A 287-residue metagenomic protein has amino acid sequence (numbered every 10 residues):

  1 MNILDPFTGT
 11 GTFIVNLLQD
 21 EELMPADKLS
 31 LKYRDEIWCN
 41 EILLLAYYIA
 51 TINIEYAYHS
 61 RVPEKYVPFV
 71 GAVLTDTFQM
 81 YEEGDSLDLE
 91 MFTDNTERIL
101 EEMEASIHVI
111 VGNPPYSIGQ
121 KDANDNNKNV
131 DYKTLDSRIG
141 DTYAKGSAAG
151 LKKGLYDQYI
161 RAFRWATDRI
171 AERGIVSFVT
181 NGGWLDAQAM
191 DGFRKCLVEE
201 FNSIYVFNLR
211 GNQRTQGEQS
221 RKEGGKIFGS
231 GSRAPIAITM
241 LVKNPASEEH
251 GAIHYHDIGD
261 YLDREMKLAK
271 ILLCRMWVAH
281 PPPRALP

Functional and structural regions predicted by a protein language model:
M1-Y205: SAM-dependent methyltransferase catalytic region
D122-N124, G146-A149, D168-P287: Sequence-level detector for compositionally biased, low-complexity segments
